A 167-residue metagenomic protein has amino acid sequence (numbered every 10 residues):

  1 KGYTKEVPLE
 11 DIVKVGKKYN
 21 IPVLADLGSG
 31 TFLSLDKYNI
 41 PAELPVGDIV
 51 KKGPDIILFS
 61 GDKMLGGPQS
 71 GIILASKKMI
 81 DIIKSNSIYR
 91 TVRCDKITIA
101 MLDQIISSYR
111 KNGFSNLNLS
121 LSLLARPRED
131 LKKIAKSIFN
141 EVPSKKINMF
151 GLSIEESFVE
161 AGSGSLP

Functional and structural regions predicted by a protein language model:
K1-S108, V142-P143: Conserved PLP-enzyme active-site core in the AAT-like
G30-L33, S122-R126, D130, E141 (+1 more regions): Active-site rim loops that border cofactor/substrate pockets in soluble metabolic enzymes
K37-I40, E129-I134, G162-P167: Short glycine/threonine-rich loop-to-helix capping motif typified by GTGT followed within a few residues by an Asp-Pro
F59-G61, N112-S115, V159-P167: Short, flexible, solvent-exposed loop/turn segments with mixed acidic/basic and small polar residues
Y109-E141: Structural signature of PLP-dependent enzymes
F139-P167: Catalytic-core signal marking the mid-to-C-terminal active-site face
